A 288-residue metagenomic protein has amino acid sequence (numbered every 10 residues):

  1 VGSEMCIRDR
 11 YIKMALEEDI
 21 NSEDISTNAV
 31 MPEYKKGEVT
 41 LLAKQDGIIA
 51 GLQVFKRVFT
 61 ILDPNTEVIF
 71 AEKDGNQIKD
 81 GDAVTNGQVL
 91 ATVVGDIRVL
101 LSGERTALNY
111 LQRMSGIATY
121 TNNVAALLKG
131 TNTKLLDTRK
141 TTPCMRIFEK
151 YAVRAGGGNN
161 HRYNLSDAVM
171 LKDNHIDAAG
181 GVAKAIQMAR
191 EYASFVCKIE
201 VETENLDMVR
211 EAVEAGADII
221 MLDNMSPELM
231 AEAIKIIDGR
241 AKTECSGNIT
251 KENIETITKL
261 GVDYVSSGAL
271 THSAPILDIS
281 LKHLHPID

Functional and structural regions predicted by a protein language model:
S3, R8-A215, I219, E228-I236 (+3 more regions): Acidic/glycine-rich phosphate/pyrophosphate-binding loops and surrounding catalytic core that coordinate Mg2+
N224, N253: C-terminal active-site rim and adjoining tail of enzyme catalytic domains
A241: A short helix->loop->beta-strand "cap" motif at the edges of active sites that frequently abuts
T250: Glycine/proline-rich, positively charged, aromatic-decorated active-site loop/lid region on the catalytic face
A269-D288: Short, charged, intrinsically disordered terminal tails
